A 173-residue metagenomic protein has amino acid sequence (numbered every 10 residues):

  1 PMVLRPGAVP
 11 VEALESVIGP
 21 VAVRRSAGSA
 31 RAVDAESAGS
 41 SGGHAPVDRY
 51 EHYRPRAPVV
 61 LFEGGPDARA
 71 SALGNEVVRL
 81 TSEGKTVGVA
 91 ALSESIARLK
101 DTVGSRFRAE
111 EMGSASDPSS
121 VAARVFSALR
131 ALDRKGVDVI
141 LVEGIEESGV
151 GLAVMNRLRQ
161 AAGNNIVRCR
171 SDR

Functional and structural regions predicted by a protein language model:
P1-R173: Active-site-adjacent structural elements in enzyme catalytic cores
